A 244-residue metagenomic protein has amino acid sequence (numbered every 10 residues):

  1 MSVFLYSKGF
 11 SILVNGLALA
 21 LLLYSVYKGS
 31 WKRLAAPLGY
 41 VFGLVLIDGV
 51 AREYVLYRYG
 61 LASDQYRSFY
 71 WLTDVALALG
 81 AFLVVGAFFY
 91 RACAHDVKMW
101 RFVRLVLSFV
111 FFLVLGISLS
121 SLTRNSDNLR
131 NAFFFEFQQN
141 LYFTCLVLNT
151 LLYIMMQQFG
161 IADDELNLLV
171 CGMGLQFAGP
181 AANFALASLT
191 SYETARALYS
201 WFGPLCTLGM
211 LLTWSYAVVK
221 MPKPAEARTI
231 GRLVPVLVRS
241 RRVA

Functional and structural regions predicted by a protein language model:
M1-G60, R242: N-terminal topogenic module of multi-pass integral membrane proteins
F4-S11, N125-L151, Y199-G203: Extracellular-loop-to-transmembrane junctions of the mid-late helices
L5-G16, Y40, R58-Y90, F109 (+1 more regions): Individual alpha-helical transmembrane segments in multi-pass integral membrane proteins
L19-G29, R52-G60, L72-L105, L115-S126 (+2 more regions): Internal transmembrane alpha-helix with an interfacial aromatic "cap," most often the third helix
G29-V41, W100-L105, D163-G172: Membrane-interfacial loop-to-transmembrane alpha-helix junctions, especially the N-terminal start
G43-L46, D74-G86, V103-L122, F137-Y153 (+1 more regions): Alpha-helical transmembrane segments of multi-pass integral membrane proteins
L46-L72, S188-A195: Helix-loop junctions on the outward
L151-A244: C-terminal transmembrane-bundle signature of multipass membrane proteins, characterized by strong activation on
